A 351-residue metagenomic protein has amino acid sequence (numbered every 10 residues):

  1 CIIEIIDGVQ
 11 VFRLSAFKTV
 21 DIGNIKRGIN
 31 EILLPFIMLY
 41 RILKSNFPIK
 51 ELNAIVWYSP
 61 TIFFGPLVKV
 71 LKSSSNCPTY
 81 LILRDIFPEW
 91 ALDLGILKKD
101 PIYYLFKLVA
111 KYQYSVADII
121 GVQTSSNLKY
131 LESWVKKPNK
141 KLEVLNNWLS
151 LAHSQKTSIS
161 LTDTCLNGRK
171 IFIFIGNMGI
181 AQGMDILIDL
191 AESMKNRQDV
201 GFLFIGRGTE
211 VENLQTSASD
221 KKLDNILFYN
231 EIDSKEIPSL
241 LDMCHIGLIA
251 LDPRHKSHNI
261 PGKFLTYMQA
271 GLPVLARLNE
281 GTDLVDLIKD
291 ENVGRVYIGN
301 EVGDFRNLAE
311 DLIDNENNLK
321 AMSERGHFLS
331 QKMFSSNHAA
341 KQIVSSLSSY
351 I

Functional and structural regions predicted by a protein language model:
R27-I42, L52-C77, L81-R84, E89-W90: An aromatic- and histidine-rich active-site surface loop
L43, F63-P66, V70-S74, D100-I120: Membrane-proximal helix-turn-helix segments that form the acceptor-binding/catalytic region of lipid-linked
S126, L145-W148: Carbohydrate-associated surface elements
L149, D163-Q182, I188-A191, L203 (+1 more regions): Conserved donor-binding/catalytic core segment of Leloir-type glycosyltransferases
Q182, D233-L240, G247-M268, V274-D286: Nucleotide-sugar-dependent
L203-G206, V211-P238: Nucleotide-activated donor-binding/catalytic signature segment of Leloir-type glycosyltransferases, i.e., the conserved
N279-E310: Change "using UDP/GDP/dTDP sugars" to "using nucleotide sugars
D304, D311, N318-M333: A short, well-ordered alpha-helix in the C-terminal region of glycosyltransferases
